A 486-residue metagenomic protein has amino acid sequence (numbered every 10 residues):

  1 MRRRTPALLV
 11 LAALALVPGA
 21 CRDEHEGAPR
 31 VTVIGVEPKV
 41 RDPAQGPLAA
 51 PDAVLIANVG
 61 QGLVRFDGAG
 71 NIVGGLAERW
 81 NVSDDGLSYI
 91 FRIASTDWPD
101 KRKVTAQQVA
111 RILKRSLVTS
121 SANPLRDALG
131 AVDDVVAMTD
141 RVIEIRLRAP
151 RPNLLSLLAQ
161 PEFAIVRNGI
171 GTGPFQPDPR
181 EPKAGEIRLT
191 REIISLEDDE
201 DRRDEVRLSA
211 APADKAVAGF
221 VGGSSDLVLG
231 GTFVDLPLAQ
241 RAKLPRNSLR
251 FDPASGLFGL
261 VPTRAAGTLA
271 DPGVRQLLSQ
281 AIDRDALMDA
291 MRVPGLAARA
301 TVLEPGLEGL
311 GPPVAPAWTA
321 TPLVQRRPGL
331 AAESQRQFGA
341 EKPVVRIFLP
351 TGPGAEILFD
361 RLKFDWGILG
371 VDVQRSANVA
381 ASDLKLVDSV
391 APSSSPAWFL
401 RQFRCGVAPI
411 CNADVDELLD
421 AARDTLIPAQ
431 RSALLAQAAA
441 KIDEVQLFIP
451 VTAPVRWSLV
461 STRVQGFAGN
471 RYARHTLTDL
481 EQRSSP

Functional and structural regions predicted by a protein language model:
R22, Q374-A377, W398-T462: Extracytoplasmic/peripheral linker and loop segments enriched in polar/acidic and small residues with frequent Thr/Pro
I34-D84, K114: N-terminal lobe/hinge region of extracytoplasmic solute-binding protein
L55, R79-A122, G219-G222, T268: Aromatic- and charge-enriched surface segment that lines or borders ligand/interaction sites
A149-R207, P212-K215: Gly/Pro-rich hinge or "lid" segments in bacterial periplasmic/extracellular proteins
E181-R188, R207-A265, D388: Extracellular/periplasmic solute-recognition and catalytic clefts
A265-G309, L358, I442-L447: Periplasmic-binding protein-like
P294-Q337, P353-I357: Structural transition elements
V460-P486: Long beta-strand-rich cores associated with HINT superfamily self-processing modules
